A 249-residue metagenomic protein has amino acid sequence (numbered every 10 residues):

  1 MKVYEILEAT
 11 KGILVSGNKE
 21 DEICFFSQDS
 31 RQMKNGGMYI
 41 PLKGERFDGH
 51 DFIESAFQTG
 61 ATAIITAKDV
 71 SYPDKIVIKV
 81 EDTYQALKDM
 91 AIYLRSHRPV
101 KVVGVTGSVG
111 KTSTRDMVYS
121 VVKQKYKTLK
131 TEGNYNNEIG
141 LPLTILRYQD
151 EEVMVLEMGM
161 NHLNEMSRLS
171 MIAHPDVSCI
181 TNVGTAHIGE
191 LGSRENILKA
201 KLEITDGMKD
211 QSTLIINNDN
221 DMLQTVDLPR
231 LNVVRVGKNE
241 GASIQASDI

Functional and structural regions predicted by a protein language model:
M1-D89, Y93: N-terminal leader/targeting and accessory segments in enzymes
L7, A86-T213, N218, M222-L231: Phosphate-binding loop of NTP-binding sites
A9, E20, T59, Y72-D74 (+4 more regions): Short, well-ordered coil/turn elements that cap or connect secondary structure elements
L14, V77-K79, V102, T128-K130 (+1 more regions): Conserved beta-strand scaffold positions in the cores of enzyme catalytic domains, especially in NTP/NDP-utilizing
C24-F26, L163-M166, Q245-S247: Glycine-rich, charged/polar anion/phosphate-binding loops that engage phosphate groups from diverse ligands
T62-S71, N218-M222, K238-N239: Short, polar loop motifs at secondary-structure junctions
R194-E195, P229-I249: Adenine nucleotide phosphate-binding catalytic loops in nucleotide-utilizing enzymes
